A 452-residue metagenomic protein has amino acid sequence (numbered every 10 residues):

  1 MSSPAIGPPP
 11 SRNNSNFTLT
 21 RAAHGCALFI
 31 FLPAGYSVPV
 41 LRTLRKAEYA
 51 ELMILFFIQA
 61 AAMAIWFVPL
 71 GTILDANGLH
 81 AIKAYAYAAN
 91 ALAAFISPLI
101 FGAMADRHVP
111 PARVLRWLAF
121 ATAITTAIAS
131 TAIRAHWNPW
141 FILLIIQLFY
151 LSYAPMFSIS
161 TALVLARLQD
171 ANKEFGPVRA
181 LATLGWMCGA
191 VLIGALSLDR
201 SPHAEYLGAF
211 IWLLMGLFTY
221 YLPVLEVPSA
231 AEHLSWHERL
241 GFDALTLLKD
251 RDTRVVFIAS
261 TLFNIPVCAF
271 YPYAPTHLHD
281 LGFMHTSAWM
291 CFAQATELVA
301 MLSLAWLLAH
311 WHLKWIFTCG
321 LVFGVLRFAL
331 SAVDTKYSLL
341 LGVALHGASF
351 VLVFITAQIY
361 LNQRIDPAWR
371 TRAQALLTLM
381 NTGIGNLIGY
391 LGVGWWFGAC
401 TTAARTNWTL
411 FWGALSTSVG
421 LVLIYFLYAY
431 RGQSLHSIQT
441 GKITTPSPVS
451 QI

Functional and structural regions predicted by a protein language model:
V38-K46, P223-F257, P448-V449: Juxtamembrane intracellular "pre-TM" segments in multi-pass secondary transporters
L41-A91, D252-L281, H285-W289: Helix-loop boundary and gating motifs at the non-cytosolic
F57, N138-F157, L163, T261 (+1 more regions): Hydrophobic core of transmembrane alpha-helices in multi-pass small-molecule transporters, especially MFS/SLC-type
I96-P110, S197, A300-L313, F397: Helix-to-loop junctions at the C-terminal end of transmembrane segments in multipass secondary transporters
R107-F120, A309-L321: Cytoplasmic membrane-interface "Motif A"-like loop-to-helix N-cap segments of 12-TM Major Facilitator Superfamily
F120-H136, F323-D334: C-terminal ends and interior cores of transmembrane alpha-helices in multi-pass membrane transporters/permeases
A129-I133, L214-E226, G413-P446, S450-I452: Multi-pass alpha-helical transporter architecture, strongest for 12-TM Major Facilitator/SLC carriers used
A195-I211, W395-V419: A membrane-interface helix-boundary motif in multi-pass transporters
